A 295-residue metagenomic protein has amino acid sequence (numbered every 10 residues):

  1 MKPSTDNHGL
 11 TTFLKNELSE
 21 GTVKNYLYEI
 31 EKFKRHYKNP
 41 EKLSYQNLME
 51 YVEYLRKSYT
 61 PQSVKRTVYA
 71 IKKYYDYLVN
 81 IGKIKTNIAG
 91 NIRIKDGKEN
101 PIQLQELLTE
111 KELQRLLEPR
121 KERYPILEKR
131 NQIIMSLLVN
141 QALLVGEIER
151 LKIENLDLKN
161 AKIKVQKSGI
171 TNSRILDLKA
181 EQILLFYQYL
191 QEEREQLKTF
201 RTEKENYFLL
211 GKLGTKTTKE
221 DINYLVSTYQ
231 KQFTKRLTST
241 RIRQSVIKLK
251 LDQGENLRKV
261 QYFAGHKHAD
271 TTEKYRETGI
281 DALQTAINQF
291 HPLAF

Functional and structural regions predicted by a protein language model:
M1-F295: Conserved catalytic core of the tyrosine transesterase superfamily
